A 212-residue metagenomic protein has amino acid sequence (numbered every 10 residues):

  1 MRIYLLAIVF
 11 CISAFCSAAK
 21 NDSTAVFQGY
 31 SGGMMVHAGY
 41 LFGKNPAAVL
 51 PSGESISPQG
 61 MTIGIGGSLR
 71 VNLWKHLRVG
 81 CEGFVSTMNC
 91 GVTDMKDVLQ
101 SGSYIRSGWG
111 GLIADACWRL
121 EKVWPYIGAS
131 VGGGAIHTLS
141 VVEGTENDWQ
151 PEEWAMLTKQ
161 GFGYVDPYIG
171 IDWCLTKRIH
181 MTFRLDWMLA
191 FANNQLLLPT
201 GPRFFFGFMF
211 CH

Functional and structural regions predicted by a protein language model:
M1-F27: Cleavable N-terminal export/targeting peptides
A18-W74, C211-H212: Short glycine/proline- and aromatic-enriched beta-strand/turn motifs that initiate or cap beta-hairpins
Q28-V36, L77-C81, G110-L112, P125-V131 (+3 more regions): Transmembrane beta-strands of outer-membrane beta-barrel proteins
Q28-Y30, Q59-I65, Y104-G110, V123 (+2 more regions): Residues that define the transmembrane beta-barrel architecture of outer-membrane proteins
Y40-L50, T87-T93, G133-V141, L189-Q195: Gram-negative outer-membrane beta-barrel proteins
A48-S55, M95-S103, Q150-L157, A190-L196: Extracellular loop and loop/strand-boundary signature of outer-membrane beta-barrel proteins
V71-W149, W173-L175, I179, F210-H212: Gram-negative (and chloroplast) outer-membrane scaffold detector with strong preference for beta-barrel transmembrane
M88, V165-H212: Predominantly the C-terminal beta-signal and adjacent terminal strand-loop region of outer-membrane beta-barrel
